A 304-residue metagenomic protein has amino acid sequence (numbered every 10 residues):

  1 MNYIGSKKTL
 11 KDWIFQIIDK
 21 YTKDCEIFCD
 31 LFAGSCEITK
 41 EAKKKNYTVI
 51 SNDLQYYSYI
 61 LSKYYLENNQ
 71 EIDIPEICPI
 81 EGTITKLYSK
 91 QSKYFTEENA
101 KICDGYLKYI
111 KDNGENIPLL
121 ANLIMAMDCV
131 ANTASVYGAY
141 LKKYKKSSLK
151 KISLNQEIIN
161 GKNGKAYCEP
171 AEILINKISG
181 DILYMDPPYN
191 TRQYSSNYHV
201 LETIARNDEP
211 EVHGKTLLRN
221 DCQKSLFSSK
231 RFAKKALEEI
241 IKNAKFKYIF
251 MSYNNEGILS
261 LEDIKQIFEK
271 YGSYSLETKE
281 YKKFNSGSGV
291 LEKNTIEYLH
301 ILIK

Functional and structural regions predicted by a protein language model:
M1-I27, L31, E37-K44, N68: S-adenosyl-L-methionine
I14, F28-A42, S51-Q55, K177-N197 (+1 more regions): Conserved proline-anchored active-site loop of SAM-dependent methyltransferases that bridges a beta-strand
I27, T48, Y248: Residues at the starts of beta-strands that form the adenosine-phosphate
T48-I159, T191, S195-K235: Class I S-adenosyl-L-methionine-dependent methyltransferase module
C168-I173: Conserved SAM/SAH-binding loop
L226-Y271: Conserved Class I SAM-dependent methyltransferase catalytic core
L261-K304: Class I S-adenosyl-L-methionine
